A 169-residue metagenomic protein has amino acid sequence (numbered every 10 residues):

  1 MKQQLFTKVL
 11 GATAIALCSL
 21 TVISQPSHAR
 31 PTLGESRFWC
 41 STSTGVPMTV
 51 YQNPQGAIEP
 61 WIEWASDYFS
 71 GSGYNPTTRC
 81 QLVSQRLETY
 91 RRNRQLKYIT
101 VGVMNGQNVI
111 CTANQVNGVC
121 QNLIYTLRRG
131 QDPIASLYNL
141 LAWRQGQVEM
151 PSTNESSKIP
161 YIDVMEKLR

Functional and structural regions predicted by a protein language model:
K2-A12: Bacterial N-terminal signal peptides that target proteins for export
L17-S27: C-terminal segment of classical bacterial N-terminal signal peptides
Q25-P31, R169: Non-catalytic accessory regions used for complex assembly or targeting
A29-N93, Y98-I99: N-terminal secretory signal peptides
S70-G71, T77-Y161: Mature extracellular/secreted ectodomains of secretory-pathway proteins
I159-R169: Short, low-complexity, Pro/Ser/Thr/Gly-rich segments in the mature regions of secreted, periplasmic
